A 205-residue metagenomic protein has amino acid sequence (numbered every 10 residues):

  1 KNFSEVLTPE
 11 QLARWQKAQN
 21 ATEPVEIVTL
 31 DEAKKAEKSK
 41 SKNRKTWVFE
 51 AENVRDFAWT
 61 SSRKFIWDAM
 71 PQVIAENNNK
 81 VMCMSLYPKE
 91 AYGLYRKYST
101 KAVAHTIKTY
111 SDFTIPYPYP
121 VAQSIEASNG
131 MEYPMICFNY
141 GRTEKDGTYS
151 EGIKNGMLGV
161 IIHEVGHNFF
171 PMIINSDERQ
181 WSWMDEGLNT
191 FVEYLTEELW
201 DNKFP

Functional and structural regions predicted by a protein language model:
K1-I162, F191: Hydrophobic helix-coil surface modules that form long, contiguous segments used for peptide/substrate interaction
S99-T100, E178-E186: Active-site metal-coordination segments of metallo-dependent hydrolases
V121, M172, D185-E186, E193: Glycine-rich, histidine-containing beta strand-loop boundary motifs that form or position
V121-S124, Q180-M184, N202-P205: Short, glycine/acidic-rich hinge or "gate" loops at secondary-structure transitions that mediate conformational
H163-E164, E186: Acidic active-site catalytic centers that drive phospho-/nucleotidyl reactions and related ester hydrolyses
V165-W181, L195, L199-W200: Catalytic Zn2+-binding segment of zinc metalloproteases
E186-P205: Acidic/His/Gly-enriched intrinsically disordered linker/tail segments that often contain short helix/coil "MoRF-like"
